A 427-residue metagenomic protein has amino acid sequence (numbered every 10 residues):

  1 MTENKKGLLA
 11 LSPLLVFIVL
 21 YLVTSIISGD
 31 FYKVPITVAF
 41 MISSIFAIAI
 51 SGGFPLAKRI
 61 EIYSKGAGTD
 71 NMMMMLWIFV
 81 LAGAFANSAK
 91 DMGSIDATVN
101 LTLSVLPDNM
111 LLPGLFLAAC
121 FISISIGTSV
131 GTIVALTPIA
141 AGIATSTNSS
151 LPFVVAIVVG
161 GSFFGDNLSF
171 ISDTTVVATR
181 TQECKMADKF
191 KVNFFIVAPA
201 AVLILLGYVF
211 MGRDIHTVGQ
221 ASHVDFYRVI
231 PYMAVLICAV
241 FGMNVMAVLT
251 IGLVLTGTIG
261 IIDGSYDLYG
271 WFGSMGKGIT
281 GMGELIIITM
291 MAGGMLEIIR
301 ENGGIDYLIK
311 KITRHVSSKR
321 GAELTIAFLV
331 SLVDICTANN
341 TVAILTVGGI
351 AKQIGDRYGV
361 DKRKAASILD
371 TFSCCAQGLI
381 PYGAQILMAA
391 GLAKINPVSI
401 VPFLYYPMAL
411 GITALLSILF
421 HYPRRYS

Functional and structural regions predicted by a protein language model:
N4-K6, I26-A39, G66-D70, T102-P107 (+4 more regions): Interfacial loop-to-helix junctions that mark the boundaries of transmembrane helices in multi-pass membrane
L8-L20, Y32-G52, M75-L81, Y227-C238 (+3 more regions): Hydrophobic mid-bilayer segments of alpha-helices in multi-pass membrane transport proteins, especially secondary
F31, G160-F163, N167-S222, Y227 (+2 more regions): Juxtamembrane and boundary regions of transmembrane helices in multi-pass small-molecule transporters and channels
T37, M41, A49, I60-G93 (+6 more regions): Core transmembrane alpha-helical segments of multi-pass membrane transporters/permeases
F54-L56, G68-M72, D91, N148-P152 (+6 more regions): Juxtamembrane helix-boundary/capping and inter-helix hinge elements in multi-pass membrane proteins
T69-M75, N100-A118, A144-V154, A198 (+5 more regions): Membrane-interfacial loop-to-helix junctions in multi-pass transporters
L76-F85, L106-I139, I312-I350, L369: Hydrophobic alpha-helical transmembrane segments of multi-pass integral membrane proteins, predominantly secondary
N109-I122, N148-G165, G321-D334, Y358-L379 (+2 more regions): Alpha-helical transmembrane segments of multi-pass membrane proteins
